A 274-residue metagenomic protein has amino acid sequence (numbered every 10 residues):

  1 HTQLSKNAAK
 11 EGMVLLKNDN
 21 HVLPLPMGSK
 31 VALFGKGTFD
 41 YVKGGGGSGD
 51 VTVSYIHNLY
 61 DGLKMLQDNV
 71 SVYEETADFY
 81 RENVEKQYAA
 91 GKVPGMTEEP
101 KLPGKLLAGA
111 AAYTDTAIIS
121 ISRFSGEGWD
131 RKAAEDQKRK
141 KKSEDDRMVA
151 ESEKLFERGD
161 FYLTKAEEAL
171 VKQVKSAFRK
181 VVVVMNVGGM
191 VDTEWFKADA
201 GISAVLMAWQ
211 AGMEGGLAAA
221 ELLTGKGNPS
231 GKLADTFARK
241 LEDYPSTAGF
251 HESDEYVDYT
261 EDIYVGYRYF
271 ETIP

Functional and structural regions predicted by a protein language model:
T2-P274: C-terminal non-catalytic regions of proteins with extracellular/luminal or membrane-system context
